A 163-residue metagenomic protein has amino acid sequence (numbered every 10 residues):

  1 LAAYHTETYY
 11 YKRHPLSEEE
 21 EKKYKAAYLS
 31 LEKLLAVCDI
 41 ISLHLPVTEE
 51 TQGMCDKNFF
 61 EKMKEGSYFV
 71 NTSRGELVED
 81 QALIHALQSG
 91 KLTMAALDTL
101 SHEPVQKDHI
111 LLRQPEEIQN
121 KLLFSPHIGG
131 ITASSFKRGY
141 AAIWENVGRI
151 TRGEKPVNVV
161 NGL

Functional and structural regions predicted by a protein language model:
L1-Y9: Conserved anion/nucleotide-ligand pocket segment
Y9, A27-L29, L123: General small-molecule cofactor/ligand-binding pocket signal
K12: Conserved acidic E/D residue at the C-terminus of a beta-strand in Rossmann-like folds
P15-I110: Rossmann-like adenosine-cofactor binding region
G66, T72-L163: Rossmann-like dinucleotide-binding domain for NAD(H)/NADP(H)
